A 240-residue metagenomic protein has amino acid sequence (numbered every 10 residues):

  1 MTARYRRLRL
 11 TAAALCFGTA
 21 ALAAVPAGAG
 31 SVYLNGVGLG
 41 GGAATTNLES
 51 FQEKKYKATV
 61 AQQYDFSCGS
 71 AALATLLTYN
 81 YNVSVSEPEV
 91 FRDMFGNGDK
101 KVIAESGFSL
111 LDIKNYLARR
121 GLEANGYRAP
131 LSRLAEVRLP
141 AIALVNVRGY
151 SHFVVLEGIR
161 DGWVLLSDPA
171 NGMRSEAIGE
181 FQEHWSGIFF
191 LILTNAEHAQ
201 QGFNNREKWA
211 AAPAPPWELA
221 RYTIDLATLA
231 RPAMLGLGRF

Functional and structural regions predicted by a protein language model:
M1-A3, F17, F203-N204: Charged interaction patches that mediate protein-protein contacts
M1-T11, E123: Extended hydrophobic/aromatic-rich secondary-structure runs
T2-R6, L22-G96, P216-E218, A230-P232 (+1 more regions): Active-site-adjacent structural segments surrounding the nucleophilic cysteine of cysteine proteases and isopeptidases
T11-A23: Bacterial N-terminal signal peptides
T19-A21, A58, R133, N146: Generic marker of residues within folded, mature protein domains
G30-Q52, M94-F203: Conserved active-site-adjacent core of cysteine acyl-enzyme catalytic domains
S86, P130-R133, A177, E218-D225 (+1 more regions): Short, solvent-exposed coil/turn linker segments
I188-F240: Low-complexity, Gly/Ser/Thr/Pro-rich intrinsically disordered linker/tail segments
